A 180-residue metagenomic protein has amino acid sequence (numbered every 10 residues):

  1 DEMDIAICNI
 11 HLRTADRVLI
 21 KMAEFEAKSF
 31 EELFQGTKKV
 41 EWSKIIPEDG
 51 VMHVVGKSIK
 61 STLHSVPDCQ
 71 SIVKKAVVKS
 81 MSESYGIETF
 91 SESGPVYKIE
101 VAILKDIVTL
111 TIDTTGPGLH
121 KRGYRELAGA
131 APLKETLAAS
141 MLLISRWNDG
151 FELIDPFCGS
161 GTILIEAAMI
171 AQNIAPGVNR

Functional and structural regions predicted by a protein language model:
D1-P95: Non-catalytic nucleic-acid substrate-recognition regions in nucleic-acid-modifying enzymes
W42-S43, T89, K98-E100, I144 (+1 more regions): A generic local secondary-structure boundary/capping motif
V55, A102, F157: Short beta-strand segments
K60, I107, G116, T162 (+1 more regions): Short loop/turn segments at secondary-structure transitions that flank enzyme active sites
I99-I112: C-terminal edge-of-domain segments
L110-I144: SAM-dependent Rossmann-like transferase core, predominantly class I methyltransferases with a strong bias toward
L133-R180: Conserved S-adenosyl-L-methionine
